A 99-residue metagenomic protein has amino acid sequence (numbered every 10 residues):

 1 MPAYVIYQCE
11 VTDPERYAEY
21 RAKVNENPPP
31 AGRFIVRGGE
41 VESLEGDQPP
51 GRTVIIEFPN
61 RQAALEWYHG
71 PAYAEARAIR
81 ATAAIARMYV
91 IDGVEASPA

Functional and structural regions predicted by a protein language model:
M1-T53, F58-H69, D92-A99: Short S/T/G/P-rich N-terminal loop/turn motif that feeds into the first structured element of a domain
L65, A72-V90: C-terminal structural segments of small proteins and small subunits
